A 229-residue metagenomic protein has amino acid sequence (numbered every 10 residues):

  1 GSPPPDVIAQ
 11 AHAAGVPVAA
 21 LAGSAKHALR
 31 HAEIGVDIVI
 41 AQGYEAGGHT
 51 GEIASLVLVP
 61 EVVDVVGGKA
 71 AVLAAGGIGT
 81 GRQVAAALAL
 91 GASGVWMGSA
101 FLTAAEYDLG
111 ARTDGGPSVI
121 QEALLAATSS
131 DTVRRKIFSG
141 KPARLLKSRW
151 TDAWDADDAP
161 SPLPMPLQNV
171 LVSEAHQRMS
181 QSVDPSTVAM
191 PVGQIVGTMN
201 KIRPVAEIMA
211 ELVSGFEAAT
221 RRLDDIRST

Functional and structural regions predicted by a protein language model:
G1-L73, T80-S99: Alpha/beta enzyme core
E52, V57-L73, G79-T229: Conserved active-site-proximal phosphate/metal-binding subdomains
